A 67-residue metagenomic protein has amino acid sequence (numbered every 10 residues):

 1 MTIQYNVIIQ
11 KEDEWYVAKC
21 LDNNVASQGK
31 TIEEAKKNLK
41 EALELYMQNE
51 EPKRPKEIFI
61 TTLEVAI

Functional and structural regions predicted by a protein language model:
M1-I8, K37-I67: Short, charged, surface-exposed hinge/linker loops at domain edges that act as mobile lids or interdomain connectors
I3, I8-D22: Short aromatic-glycine-(Arg/Gly/Cys) micro-motifs in beta-strand/loop hairpins
Q10-E12, Q28, L63: Compositionally biased, intrinsically disordered low-complexity segments
D13, N23-N24, R54, I67: Amphipathic alpha-helical interaction segments
N23-I32: A short, exposed loop/beta-hairpin motif centered on an aromatic-Gly-Thr core
